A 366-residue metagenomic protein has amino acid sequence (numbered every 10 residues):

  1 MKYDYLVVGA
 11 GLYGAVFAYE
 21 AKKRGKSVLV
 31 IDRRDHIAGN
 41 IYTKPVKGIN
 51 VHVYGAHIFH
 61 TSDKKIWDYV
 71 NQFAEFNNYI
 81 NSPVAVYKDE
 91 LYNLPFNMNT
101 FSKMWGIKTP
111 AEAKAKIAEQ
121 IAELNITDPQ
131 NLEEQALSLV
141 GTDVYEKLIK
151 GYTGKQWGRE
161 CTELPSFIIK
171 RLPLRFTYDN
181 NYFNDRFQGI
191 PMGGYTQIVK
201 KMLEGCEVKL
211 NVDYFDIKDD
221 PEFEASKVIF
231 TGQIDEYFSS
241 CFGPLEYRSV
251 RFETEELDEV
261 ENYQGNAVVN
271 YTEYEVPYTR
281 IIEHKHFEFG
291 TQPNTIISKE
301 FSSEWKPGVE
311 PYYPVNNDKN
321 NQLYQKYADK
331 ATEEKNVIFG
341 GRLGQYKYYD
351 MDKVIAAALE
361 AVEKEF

Functional and structural regions predicted by a protein language model:
Y3, G25, C206, E224-S226 (+1 more regions): Short, well-ordered alpha-helix to beta-strand connector turns
Y3-V30, V362: N-terminal Rossmann-like FAD-binding beta1-loop-alpha1 element of flavoenzymes
V8-A10, I31-R33, T61-S62, G193 (+2 more regions): Short His-Asn-centered micro-motif
L12-Y13, D35-H36, N99, G154 (+5 more regions): Short, solvent-exposed loop/turn segments at secondary-structure junctions
K22-K47: Glycine-rich FAD pyrophosphate-binding loop
K47-E123: Dinucleotide-binding Rossmann-like beta1-alpha1 core, especially the glycine-rich loop that anchors the ADP
K88-Y92, M98-S226, T231, D235-F238: Active-site/ligand-binding neighborhood in enzyme catalytic cores
S226, E236-E365: C-terminal segments that line or cap access tunnels to active or ligand-binding sites in enzymes and enzyme-associated
